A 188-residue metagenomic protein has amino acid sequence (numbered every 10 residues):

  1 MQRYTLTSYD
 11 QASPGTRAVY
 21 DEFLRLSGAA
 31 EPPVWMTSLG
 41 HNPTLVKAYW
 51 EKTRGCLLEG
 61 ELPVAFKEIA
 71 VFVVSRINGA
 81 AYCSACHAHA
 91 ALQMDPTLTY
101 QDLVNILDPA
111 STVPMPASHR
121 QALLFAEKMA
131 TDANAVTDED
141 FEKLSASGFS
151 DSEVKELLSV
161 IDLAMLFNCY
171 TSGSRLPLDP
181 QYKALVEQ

Functional and structural regions predicted by a protein language model:
M1-Q188: Hydrophobic alpha-helical segments
